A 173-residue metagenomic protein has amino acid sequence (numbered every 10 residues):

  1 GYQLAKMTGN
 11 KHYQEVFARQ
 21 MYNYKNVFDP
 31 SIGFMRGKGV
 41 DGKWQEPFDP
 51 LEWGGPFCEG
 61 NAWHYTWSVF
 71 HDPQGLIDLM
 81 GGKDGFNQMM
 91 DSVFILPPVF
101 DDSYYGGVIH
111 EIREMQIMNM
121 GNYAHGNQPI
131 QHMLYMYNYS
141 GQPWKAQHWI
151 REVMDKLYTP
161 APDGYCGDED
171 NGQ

Functional and structural regions predicted by a protein language model:
Y2-Q173: Active-site core of glycosidic bond-cleaving carbohydrate-active enzymes
